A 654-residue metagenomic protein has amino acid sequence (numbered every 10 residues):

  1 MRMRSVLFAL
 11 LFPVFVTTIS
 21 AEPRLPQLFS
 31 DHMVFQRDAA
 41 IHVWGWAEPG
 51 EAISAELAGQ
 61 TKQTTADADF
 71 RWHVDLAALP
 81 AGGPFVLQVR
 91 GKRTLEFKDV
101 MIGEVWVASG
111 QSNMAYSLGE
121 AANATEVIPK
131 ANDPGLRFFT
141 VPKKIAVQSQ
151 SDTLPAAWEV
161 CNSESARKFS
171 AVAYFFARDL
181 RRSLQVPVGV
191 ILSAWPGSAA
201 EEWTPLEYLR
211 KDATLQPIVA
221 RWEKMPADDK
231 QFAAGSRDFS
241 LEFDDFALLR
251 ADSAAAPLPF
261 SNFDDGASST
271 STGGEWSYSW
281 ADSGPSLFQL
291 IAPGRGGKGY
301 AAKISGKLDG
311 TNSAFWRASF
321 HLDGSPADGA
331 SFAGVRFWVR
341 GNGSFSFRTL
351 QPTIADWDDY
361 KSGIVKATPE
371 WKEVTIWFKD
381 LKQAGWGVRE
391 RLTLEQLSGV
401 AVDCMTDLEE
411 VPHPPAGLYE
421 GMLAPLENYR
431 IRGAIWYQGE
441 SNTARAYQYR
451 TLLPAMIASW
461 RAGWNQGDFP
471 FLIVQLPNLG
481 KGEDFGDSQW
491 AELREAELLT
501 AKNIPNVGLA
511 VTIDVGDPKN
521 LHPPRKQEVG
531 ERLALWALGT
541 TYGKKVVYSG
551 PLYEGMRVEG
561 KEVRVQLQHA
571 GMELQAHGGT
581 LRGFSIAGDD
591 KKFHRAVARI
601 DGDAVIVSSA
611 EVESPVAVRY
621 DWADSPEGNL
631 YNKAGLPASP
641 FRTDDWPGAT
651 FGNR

Functional and structural regions predicted by a protein language model:
M1-S5: Positively charged n-region of N-terminal signal peptides that target proteins for export
V6-T17: Bacterial N-terminal signal peptides
S20-P257, F263, K307, S319-D323 (+1 more regions): Cell-envelope and extracellular/periplasmic
F35-R37, L79-A81, G296, N312 (+6 more regions): Solvent-exposed loop and beta-edge segments used for protein-protein assembly and interaction
E242, G310-V388, Q396, C404-L408: Extracellular ligand-binding interfaces
D264-P285: Short, tryptophan-glycine- and acidic/Ser/Thr-enriched carbohydrate-recognition patches
Q289-W316: Short carbohydrate-recognition loop motifs
G387-A401, S614-A623: Short, surface-exposed ligand- or partner-binding patches at beta-edge/loop junctions that are enriched in aromatics
